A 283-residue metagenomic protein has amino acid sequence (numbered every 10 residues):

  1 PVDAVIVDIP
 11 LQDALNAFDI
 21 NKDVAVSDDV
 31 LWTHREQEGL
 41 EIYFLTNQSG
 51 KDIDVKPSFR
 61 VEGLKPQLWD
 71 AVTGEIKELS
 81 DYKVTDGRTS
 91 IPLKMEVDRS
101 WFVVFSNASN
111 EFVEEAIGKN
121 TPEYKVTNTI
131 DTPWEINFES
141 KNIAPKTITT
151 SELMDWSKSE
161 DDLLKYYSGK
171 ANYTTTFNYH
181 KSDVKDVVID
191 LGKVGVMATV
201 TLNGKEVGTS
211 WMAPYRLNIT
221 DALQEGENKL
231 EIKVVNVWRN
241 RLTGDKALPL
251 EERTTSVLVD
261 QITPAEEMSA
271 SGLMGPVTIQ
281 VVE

Functional and structural regions predicted by a protein language model:
P1-K170, N178-S182, Q280: Carbohydrate-binding surfaces of carbohydrate-active enzymes
S58, F177-N203, L230-V234: Aromatic-lined ligand-binding clefts that engage carbohydrates, nucleic acids, or primary amines
S90-L93, R216-D221: Exposed aromatic-hydrophobic patches
E96, A222-E225: Surface-exposed, short loops/turns at beta-strand junctions within beta-sandwich domains
S100, V187, E225-L248: Short, well-structured beta-strand segments enriched in hydrophobic/aromatic residues within extracellular or lumenal
S109-I130, N236-I279: Glycine/proline-rich low-complexity spacer/linker segments in large multi-domain proteins
V207-G208: Short hydrophobic beta-strand segments in globular cytosolic domains
W211-Y215: A beta-strand/beta-hairpin structural motif
